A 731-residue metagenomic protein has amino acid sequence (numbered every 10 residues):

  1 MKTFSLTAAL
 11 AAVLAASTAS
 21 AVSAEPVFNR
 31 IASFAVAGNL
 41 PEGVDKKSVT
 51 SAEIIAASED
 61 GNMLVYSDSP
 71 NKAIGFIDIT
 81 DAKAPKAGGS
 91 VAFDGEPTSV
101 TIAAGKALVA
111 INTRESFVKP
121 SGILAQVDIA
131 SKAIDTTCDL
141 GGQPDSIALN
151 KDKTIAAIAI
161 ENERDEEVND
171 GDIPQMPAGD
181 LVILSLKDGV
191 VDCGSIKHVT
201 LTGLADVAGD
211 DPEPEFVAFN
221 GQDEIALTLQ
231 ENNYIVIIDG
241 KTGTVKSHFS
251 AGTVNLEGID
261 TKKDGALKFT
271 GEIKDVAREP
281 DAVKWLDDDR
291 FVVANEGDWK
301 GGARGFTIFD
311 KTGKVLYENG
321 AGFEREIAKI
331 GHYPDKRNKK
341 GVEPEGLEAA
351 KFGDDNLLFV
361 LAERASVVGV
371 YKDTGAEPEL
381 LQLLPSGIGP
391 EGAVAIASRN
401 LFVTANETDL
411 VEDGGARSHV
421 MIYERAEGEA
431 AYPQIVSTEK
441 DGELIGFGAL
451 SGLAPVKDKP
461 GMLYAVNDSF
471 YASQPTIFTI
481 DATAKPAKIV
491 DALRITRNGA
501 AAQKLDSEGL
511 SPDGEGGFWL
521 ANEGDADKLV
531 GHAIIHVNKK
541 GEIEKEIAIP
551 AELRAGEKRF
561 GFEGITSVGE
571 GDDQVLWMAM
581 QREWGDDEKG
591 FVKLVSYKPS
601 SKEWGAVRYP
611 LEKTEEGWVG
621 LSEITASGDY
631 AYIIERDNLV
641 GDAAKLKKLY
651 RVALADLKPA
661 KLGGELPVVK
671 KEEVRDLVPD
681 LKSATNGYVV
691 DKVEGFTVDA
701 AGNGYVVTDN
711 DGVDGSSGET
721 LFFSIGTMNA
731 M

Functional and structural regions predicted by a protein language model:
M1-A24: Gram-negative bacterial Sec-dependent N-terminal signal peptides
V22-M731: Sequence/structural signature of beta-propeller domains
